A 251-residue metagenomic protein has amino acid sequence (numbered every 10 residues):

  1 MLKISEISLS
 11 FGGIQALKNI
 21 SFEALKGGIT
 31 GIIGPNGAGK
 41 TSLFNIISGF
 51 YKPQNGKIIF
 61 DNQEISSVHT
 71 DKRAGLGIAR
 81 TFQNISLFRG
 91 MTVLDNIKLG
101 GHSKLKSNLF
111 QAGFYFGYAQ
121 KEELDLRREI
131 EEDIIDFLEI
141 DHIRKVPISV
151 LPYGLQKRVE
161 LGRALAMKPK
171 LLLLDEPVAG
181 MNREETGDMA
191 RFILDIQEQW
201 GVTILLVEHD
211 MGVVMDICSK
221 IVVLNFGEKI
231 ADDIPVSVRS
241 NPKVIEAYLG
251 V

Functional and structural regions predicted by a protein language model:
M1-V251: Glycine-rich phosphate-binding loops of nucleotide-dependent enzymes
